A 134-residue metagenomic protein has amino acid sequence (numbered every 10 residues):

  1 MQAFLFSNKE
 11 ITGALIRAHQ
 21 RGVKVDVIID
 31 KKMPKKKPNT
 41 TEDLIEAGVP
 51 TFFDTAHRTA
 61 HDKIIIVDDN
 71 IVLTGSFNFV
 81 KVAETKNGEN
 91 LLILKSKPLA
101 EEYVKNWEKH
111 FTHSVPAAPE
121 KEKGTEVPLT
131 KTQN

Functional and structural regions predicted by a protein language model:
M1-P50: Primarily the HKD phosphodiesterase
F4, I64, Y103: Short, structured motif recognition centered on aromatic/hydrophobic residues
L5-K9, K31-K35, H57-A60, I71-V72 (+2 more regions): Solvent-exposed loop/turn segments at secondary-structure junctions within structured extracellular/periplasmic domains
T40, A60-H61, G88: Residues that flank catalytic or metal-binding motifs in active/ligand-binding sites
F52-D54: General small-molecule cofactor/ligand-binding pocket signal
A56-H57, G124: Short catalytic/ligand-gating loop segments at beta-alpha or beta-beta junctions within enzyme catalytic domains
K63-I66, L92: Short beta-strand scaffold segments in enzyme catalytic cores
I71-N134: Signature of lipid phosphatidyltransferase scaffolds
